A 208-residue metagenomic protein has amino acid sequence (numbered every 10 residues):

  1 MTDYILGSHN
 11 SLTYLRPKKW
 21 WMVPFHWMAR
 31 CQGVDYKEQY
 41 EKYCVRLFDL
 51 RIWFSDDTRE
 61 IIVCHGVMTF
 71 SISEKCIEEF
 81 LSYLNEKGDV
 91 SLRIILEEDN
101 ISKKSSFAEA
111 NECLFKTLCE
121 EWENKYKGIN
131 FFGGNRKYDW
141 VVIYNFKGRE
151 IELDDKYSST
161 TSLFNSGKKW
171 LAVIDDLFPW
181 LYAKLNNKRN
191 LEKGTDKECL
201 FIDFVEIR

Functional and structural regions predicted by a protein language model:
M1-R46, F54-E86, S91, D99-E109 (+1 more regions): Long, acidic (Asp/Glu-rich), low-complexity accessory segments flanking structured domains
E38, E79, C113-E121: Amphipathic alpha-helical segments that form well-ordered structural scaffolds and often line/cohere around active
R51, I94: Conserved, mostly hydrophobic/aromatic
S73, K116-G134: Acidic, His- and aromatic-enriched active-site or binding-groove loops in soluble protein domains that engage sugars
